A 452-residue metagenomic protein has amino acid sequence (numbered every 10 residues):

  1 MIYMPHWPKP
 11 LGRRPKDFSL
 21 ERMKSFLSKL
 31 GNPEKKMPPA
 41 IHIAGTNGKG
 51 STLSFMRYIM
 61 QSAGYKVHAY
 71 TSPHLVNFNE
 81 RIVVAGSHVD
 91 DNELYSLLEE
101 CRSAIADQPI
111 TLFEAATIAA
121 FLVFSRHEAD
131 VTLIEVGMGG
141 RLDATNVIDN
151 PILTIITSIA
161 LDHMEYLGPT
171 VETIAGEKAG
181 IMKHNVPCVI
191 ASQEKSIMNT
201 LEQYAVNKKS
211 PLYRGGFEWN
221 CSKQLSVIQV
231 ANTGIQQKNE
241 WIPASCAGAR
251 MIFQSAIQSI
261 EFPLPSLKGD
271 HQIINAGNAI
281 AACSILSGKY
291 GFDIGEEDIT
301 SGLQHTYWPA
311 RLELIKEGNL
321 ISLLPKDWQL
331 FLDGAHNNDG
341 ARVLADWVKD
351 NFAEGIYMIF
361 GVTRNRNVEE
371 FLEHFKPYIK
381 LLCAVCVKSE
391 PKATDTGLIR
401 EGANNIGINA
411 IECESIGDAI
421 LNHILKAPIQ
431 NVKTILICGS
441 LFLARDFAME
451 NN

Functional and structural regions predicted by a protein language model:
M1-G45, T52-S54, Y58-A63, Y70: Short functional linear segments
E34-K35, P39-I41, S51-S103: N-terminal phosphate/diphosphate-binding loop that engages ATP/GTP or pyrophosphate donors across diverse enzyme folds
M37-P39, V131-I134, L142-I155, I159-A160 (+2 more regions): Nucleotide phosphate-binding/pyrophosphate-handling subdomain across enzymes that bind or process nucleotide phosphates
Y70, P187-S192, M358-G361, K380-K388: Short internal beta-strands
S103-G140: Phosphate-binding/switch loop-helix module in NTP-utilizing enzymes
Q108, E128-V131, E135, P151-I257 (+3 more regions): Acidic, Mg2+-coordinating active-site environments of NTP-dependent enzymes
E194-Y204, K209-Y213, K326-L332, N338 (+1 more regions): C-terminal helical cap/extension that packs against the catalytic core of soluble nucleotide-cofactor enzymes
S440: Active-site-proximal loop/hinge segments that shape catalytic or ion-binding/gating pockets
